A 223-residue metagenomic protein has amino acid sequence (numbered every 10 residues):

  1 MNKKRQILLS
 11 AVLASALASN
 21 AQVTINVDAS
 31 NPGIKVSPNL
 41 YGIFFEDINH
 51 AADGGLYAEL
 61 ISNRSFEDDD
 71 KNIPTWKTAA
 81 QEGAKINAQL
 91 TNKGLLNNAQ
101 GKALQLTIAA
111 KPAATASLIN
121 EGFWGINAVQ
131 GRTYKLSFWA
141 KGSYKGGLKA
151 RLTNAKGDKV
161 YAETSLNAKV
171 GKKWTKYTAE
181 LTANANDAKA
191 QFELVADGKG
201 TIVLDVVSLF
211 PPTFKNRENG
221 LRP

Functional and structural regions predicted by a protein language model:
M1-T24: Bacterial Sec-dependent N-terminal signal peptides
Q22-P223: Extracellular and organelle-lumenal recognition/adhesion modules and their flexible linkers in secreted
